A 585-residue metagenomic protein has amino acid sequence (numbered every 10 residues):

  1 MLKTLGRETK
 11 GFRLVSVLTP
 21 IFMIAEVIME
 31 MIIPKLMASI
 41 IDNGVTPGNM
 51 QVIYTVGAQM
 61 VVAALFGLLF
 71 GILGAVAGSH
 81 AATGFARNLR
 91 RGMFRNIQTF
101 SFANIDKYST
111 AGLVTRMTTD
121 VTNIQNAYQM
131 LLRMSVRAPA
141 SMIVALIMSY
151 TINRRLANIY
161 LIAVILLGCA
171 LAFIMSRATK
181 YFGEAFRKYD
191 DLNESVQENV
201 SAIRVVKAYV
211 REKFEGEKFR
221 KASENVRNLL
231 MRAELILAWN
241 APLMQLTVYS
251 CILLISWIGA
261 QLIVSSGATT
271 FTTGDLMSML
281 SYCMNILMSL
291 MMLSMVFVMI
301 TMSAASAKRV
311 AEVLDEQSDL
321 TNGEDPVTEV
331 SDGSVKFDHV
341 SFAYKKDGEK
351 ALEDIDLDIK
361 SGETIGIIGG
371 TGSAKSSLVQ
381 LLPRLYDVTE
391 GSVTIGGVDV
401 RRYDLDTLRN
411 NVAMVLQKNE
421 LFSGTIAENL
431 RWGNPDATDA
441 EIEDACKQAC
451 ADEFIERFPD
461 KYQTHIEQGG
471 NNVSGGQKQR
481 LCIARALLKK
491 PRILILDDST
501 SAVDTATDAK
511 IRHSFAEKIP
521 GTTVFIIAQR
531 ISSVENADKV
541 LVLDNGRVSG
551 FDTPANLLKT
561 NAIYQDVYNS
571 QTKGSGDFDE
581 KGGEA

Functional and structural regions predicted by a protein language model:
M1-G11, L113: A short amphipathic helical element positioned immediately N-terminal to and/or at the very start of a transmembrane
K10, S16-L73, A77, Y150-R155 (+1 more regions): Transmembrane helix-loop-helix hairpins at lipid-water interfaces of multipass membrane proteins, especially the type-1
G11-R13, T99-A103, T119-L132, V136 (+7 more regions): An intracellular "coupling" helix at the cytosolic face of ABC transporter transmembrane type-1 domains
V15-S16, F22, A63-A82, R133-A140 (+5 more regions): Alpha-helical transmembrane segments of multi-pass membrane proteins
I21, M29, I33, F70 (+4 more regions): Hydrophobic alpha-helical transmembrane segments of ABC transporter permease domains
P47-G48, T83, R91-T115, T119-V121 (+5 more regions): Short intracellular "coupling" helices and adjacent cytoplasmic loop segments at the cytosolic face of multi-pass
N49, I53, V144, M148-I162 (+2 more regions): Helix-loop-helix
E329-A585: ABC-type nucleotide-binding domain
